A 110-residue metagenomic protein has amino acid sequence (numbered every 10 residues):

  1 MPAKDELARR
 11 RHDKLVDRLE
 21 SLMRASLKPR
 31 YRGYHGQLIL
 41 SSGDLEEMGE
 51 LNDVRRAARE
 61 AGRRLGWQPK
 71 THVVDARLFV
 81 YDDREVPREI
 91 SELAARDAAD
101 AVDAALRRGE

Functional and structural regions predicted by a protein language model:
M1-I39: An N-terminal amphipathic alpha-helical segment
P2, P87-E92: Acidic (Asp/Glu-rich) sequence patches and key acidic residues that form negatively charged surfaces used
G36-S42, R77-D82: Generic recognition of long tandem-repeat/solenoid scaffolds
L45-G66: Short, hydrophobic/π-rich interface segment
P69-V74: Short beta-strand
D75-E89, A101-V102: C-terminal edge-of-domain segments
L93-E110: Helix-rich interaction surfaces within compact, conserved domain-sized segments that mediate assembly or partner
